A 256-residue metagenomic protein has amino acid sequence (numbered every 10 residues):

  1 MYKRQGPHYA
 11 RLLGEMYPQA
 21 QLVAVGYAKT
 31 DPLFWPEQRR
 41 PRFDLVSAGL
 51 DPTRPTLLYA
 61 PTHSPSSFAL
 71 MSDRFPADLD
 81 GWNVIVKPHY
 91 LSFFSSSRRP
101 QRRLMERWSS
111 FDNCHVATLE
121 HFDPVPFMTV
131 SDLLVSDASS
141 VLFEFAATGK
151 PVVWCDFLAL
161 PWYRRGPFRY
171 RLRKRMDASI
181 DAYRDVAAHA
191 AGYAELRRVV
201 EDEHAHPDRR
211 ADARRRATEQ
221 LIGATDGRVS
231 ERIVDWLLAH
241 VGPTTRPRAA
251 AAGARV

Functional and structural regions predicted by a protein language model:
M1-Y2: Short, small-residue-biased leader/transition segments that mark boundaries at the very start of proteins
H8, P88-F93, F157-P161: Short beta-alpha junction loops
A10, Q19, G81-W82, V130-S131 (+1 more regions): Short, well-ordered alpha-helix to beta-strand connector turns
L12, M16, Q21-A24, S140-L221: Catalytic binding pocket for nucleotide-activated donors in carbohydrate/polymer assembly enzymes
V25-R107, A117, A190, A205 (+3 more regions): Conserved catalytic-core segment of nucleotide-activated headgroup transferases in glycan assembly
F43-L45, S136, K174-M176: Catalytic cores of nucleotide-enabled group-transfer and carboxylate-activating enzymes in metabolic and assembly-line
R98-F143, A147-T148: Donor nucleotide-activated moiety binding/catalytic core segment of transferases that use nucleotide-activated donors
D226-V256: C-terminal alpha-helical cap of glycosyltransferases
